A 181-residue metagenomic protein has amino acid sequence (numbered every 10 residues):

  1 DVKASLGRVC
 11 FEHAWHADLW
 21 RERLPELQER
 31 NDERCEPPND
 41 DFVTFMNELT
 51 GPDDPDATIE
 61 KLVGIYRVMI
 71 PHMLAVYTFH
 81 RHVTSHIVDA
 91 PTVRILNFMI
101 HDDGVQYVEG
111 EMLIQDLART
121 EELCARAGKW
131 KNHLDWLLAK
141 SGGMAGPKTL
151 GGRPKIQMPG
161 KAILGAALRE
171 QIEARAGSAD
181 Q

Functional and structural regions predicted by a protein language model:
D1-F11, A75-T92: Helix-loop segments that flank and shape redox-cofactor active sites
D1-V2, N47-P55, V83-I87, D116-Q181: Terminal targeting/low-complexity segments that flank the catalytic cores of oxidoreductases
A4-T44: Conserved alpha-helical segments that form or flank metal/cofactor-binding pockets of metalloenzymes
L6, V63-Y66, I70, V93-L96 (+1 more regions): Hydrophobic packing residues in well-ordered alpha-helices of helical domains and bundles
G7-C10, A14, R67-I70, L74 (+3 more regions): Generic structural concept
A17, R21-L24, L74-Y77, R81 (+4 more regions): A structural signal for well-ordered alpha-helices, especially hydrophobic packing surfaces of coiled-coils
C35-M69, Q181: Acidic/His metal-coordination segments adjacent to aromatic residues that form catalytic metal sites in metalloenzymes
R94-W130: An amphipathic alpha-helical core segment
